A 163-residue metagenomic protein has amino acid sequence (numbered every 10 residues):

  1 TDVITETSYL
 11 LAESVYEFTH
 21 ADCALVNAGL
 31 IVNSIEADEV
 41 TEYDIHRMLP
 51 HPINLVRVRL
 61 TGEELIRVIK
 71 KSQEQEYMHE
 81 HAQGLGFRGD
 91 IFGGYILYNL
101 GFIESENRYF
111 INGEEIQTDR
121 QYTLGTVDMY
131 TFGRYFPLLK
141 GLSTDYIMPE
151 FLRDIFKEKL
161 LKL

Functional and structural regions predicted by a protein language model:
T1-Y9: A conserved active-site cap/scaffold subdomain adjacent to cofactor or substrate pockets
L10-E13, A21-D22, L30-L163: Feature captures C-terminal
